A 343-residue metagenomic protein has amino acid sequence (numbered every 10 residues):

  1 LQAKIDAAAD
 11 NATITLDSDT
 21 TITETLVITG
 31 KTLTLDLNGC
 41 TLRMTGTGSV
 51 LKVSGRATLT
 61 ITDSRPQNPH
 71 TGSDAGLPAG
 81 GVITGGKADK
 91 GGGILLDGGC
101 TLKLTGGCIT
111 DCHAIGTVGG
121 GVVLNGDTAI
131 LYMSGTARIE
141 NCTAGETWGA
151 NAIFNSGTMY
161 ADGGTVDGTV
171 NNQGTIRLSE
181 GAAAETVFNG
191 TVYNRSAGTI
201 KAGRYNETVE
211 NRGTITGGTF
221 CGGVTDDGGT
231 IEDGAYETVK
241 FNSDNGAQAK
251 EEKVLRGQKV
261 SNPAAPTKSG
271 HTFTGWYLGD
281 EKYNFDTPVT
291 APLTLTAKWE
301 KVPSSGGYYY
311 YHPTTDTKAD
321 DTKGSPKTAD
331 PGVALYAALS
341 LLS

Functional and structural regions predicted by a protein language model:
L1-D17: Acidic Gly/Asp/Thr-rich repetitive segments characteristic of extracellular carbohydrate-active and adhesion proteins
K4, L16, L35, I61 (+7 more regions): Extracellular/surface recognition and adhesion modules
N11, D17-D19, T32, G39 (+10 more regions): Tight coil/turn sites that cap or link beta-strands
T21-T34, L42-D63, I83-L102, G116 (+4 more regions): Extracellular beta-strand-rich solenoid/capping regions of secreted or surface-exposed proteins that bind or remodel
G39-T47, S64-K90, T105-V118, S134-N151 (+5 more regions): Beta-strand-rich solenoid/repeat architectures in extracellular/passenger domains of polysaccharide-targeting enzymes
E232-Y311, D316-A319: Secondary-structure capping and domain/repeat boundary segments
K318-T328: Juxtamembrane low-complexity tails/linkers enriched in Ser/Thr-Pro and polybasic
G332-S343: A cross-kingdom C-terminal cell-surface attachment/processing module
